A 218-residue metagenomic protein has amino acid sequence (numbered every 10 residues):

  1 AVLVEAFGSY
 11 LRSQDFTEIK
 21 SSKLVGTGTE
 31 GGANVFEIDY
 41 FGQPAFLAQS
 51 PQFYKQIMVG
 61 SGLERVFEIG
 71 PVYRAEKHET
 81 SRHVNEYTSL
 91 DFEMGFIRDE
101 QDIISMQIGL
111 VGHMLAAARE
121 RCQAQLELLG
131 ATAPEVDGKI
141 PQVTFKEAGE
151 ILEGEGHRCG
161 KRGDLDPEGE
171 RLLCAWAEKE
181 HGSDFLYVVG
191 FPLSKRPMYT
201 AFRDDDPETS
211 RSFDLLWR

Functional and structural regions predicted by a protein language model:
A1-N34: TRNA-binding/sensing appendages of the translation machinery
E18-K20, L126, V188: Cytochrome P450 heme-thiolate monooxygenase catalytic core
T27-E30, N34-A116, E135-R218: A translation/RNA-centric and nucleic-acid-associated enzymatic feature enriched in Class II aminoacyl-tRNA synthetases
H113-L126: Flexible helix-coil linker/hinge segments at domain or subdomain boundaries
Q125-G138: Short, highly charged C-terminal tails/helix-capping segments
